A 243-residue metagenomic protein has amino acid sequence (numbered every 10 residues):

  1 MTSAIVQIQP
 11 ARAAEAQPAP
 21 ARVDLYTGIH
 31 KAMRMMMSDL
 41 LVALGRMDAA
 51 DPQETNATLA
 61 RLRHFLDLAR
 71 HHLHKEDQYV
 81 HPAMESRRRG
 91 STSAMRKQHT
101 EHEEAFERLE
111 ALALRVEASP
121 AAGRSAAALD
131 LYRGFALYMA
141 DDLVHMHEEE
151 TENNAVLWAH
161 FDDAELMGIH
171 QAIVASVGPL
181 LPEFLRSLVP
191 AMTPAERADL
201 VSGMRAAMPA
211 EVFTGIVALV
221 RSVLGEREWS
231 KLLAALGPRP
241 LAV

Functional and structural regions predicted by a protein language model:
M1-V243: Small-residue-biased structural context
